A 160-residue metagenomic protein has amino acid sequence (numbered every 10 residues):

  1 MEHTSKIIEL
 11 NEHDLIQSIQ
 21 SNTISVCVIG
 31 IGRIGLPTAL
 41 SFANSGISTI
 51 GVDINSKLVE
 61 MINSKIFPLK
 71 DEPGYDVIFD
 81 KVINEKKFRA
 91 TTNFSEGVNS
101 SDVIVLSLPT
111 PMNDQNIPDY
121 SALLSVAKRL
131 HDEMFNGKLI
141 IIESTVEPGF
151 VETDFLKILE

Functional and structural regions predicted by a protein language model:
E2-S25, S48, I54-D102, T110-I117 (+1 more regions): Conserved N-terminal Rossmann-fold NAD(P) cofactor-binding segment
I31-G32: Glycine-rich Rossmann-fold phosphate-binding loop(s) that bind the pyrophosphate of adenine dinucleotide cofactors
G35-L36: N-terminal Rossmann-fold NAD(P) dinucleotide-binding loop
A39, A43-N44: Gly/Ala-rich phosphate-binding loop of Rossmann-like dinucleotide-binding domains, activating on the conserved
D102-V103, L139: Structural motif
V105-L106, I142: Redox-cofactor binding/interface segments in oxidoreductases and associated redox assembly factors
P111-E160: Rossmann-like NAD(P)(H) cofactor-binding subdomain of soluble oxidoreductases
